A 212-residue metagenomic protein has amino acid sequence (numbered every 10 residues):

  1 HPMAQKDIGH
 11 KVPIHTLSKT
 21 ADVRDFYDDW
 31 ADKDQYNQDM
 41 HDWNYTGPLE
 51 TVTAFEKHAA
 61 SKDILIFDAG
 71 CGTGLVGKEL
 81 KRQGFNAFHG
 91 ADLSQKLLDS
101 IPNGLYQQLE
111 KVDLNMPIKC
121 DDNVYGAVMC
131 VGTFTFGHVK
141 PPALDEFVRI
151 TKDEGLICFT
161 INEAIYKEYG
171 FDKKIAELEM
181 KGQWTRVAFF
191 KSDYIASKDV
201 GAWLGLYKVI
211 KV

Functional and structural regions predicted by a protein language model:
P2-D34: N-terminal, positively charged/glycine-rich alpha-helical extensions of SAM-dependent methyltransferases
D32-T46: Class I SAM-dependent methyltransferase Rossmann-like catalytic core, especially the SAM/SAH-binding loop
Y45-I64: Conserved alpha-helix/loop element of class I SAM-dependent methyltransferases that forms part of the SAM/SAH-binding
F67-I118: Class I SAM-dependent methyltransferase SAM/SAH-binding core
M116-V128: A short acidic, Gly/Pro-enriched loop at the edge of an enzyme's catalytic core that lines a small-molecule cofactor
P141-D153: A short glycine-rich, Lys/Arg-flanked "PGG" loop and its adjoining helix->strand segment in the class I
E154-N162: Conserved beta-strand signature within the Rossmann-like core of class I S-adenosyl-L-methionine
Y194-V212: Core SAM-dependent methyltransferase catalytic element
